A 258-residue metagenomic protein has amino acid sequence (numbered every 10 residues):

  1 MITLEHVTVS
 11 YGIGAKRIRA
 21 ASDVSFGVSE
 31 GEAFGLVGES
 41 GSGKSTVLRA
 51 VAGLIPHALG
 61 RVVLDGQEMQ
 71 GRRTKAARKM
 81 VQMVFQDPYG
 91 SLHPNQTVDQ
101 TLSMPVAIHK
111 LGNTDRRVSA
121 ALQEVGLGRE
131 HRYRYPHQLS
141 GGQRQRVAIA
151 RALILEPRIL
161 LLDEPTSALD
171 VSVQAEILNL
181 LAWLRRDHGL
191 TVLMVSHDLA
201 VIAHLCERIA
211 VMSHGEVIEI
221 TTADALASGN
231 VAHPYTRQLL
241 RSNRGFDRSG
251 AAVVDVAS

Functional and structural regions predicted by a protein language model:
G12-A15, E68-Q82, Q100, I108 (+1 more regions): ABC ATPase NBD coupling module
A52: Helix-to-loop junction immediately C-terminal to a conserved catalytic motif
D115-E130, R241: Conserved ABC ATPase "signature" region
Y135-L139, Q143: Conserved ABC ATPase signature
E156: Conserved catalytic motifs of ABC-family nucleotide-binding domains
